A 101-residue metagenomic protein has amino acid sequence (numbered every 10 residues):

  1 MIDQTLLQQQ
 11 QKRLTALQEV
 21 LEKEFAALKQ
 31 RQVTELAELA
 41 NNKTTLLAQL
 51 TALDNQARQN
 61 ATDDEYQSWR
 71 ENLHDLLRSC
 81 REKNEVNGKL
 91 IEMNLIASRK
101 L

Functional and structural regions predicted by a protein language model:
I2-E19, K23-A26, V33-L101: C-terminal-biased regions
